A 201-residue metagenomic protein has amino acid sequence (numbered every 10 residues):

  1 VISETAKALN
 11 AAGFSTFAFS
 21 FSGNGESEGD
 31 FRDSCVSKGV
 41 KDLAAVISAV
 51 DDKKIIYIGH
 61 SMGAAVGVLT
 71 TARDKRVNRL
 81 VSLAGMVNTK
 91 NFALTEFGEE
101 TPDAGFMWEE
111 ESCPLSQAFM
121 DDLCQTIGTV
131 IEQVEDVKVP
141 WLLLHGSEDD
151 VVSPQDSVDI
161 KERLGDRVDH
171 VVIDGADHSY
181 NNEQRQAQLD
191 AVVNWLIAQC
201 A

Functional and structural regions predicted by a protein language model:
V1, S27-F31, A93, P154-Q155: Conserved catalytic-core motifs of eukaryotic protein kinase domains, centered on the activation segment
I2, A6-E28: Conserved alpha/beta-hydrolase
S3, S37, P154-V158: Short, surface-exposed alpha-helical segments at coil->helix boundaries
G23-N24, D30, S61, G175: Conserved beta-strand edge residues that scaffold enzyme active sites
N24-V50: Catalytic nucleophile-loop/oxyanion-hole region of alpha/beta-hydrolase and closely related hydrolase-like folds
D51-S61: Alpha/beta-hydrolase fold nucleophile elbow
I56, A65, T71-V172, A176-C200: The alpha/beta-hydrolase serine catalytic core
